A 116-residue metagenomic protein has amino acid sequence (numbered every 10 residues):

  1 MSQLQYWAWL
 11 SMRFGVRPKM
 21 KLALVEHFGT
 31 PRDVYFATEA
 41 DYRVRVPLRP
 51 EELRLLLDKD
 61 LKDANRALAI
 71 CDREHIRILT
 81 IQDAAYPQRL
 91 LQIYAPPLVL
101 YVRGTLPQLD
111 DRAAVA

Functional and structural regions predicted by a protein language model:
M1-A116: Short, positively charged patches
